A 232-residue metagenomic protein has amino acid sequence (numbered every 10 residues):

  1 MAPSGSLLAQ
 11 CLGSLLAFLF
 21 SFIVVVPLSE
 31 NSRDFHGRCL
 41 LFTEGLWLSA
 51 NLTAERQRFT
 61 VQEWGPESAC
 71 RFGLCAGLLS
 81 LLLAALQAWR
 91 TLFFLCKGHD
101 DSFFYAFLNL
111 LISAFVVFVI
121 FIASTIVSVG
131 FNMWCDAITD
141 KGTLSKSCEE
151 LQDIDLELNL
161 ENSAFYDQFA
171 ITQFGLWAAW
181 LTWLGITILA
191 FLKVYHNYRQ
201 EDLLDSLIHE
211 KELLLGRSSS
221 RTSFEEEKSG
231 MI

Functional and structural regions predicted by a protein language model:
M1-R58, F93-F103, T143-I232: Intrinsically disordered terminal tails
S6-L19, S68-L86, Y105-I122, I138 (+1 more regions): Physicochemical signature of membrane-embedded alpha-helices that form the seven-helix bundle of GPCRs, emphasizing
S21, V25-S29, A88, V117-I120 (+1 more regions): Short glycine-rich beta-strand segments
R38-S49, A54-S80, F103-I112: Transmembrane alpha-helix entry/boundary detector in multi-pass membrane proteins
R56-P66, L83-K97, A123-I126: Membrane-helix exit/interface motif
F93-C96, F115-T125, V129, L192-Y195: Short, well-ordered alpha-helical segments in soluble proteins
L95-N109, F131, C135-D136: Membrane-proximal helix-loop-helix units in multi-pass membrane proteins
V127-L144: Functional transmembrane-helix hotspots
